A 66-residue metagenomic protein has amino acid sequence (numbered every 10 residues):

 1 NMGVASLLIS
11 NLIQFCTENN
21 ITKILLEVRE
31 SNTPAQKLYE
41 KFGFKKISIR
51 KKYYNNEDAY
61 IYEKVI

Functional and structural regions predicted by a protein language model:
N1-Q14, E18, Q36-K41: Conserved acetyl-CoA-binding loop-helix of GNAT-fold acetyltransferases
N11, R50-Y53: Hydrophobic, well-ordered secondary-structure scaffolds
T22-L25, R29-Q36, K41-F42, K52-I66: C-terminal "cap" of GNAT-fold acetyltransferases
K46-S48: Residue-level detector of beta-propeller blades
